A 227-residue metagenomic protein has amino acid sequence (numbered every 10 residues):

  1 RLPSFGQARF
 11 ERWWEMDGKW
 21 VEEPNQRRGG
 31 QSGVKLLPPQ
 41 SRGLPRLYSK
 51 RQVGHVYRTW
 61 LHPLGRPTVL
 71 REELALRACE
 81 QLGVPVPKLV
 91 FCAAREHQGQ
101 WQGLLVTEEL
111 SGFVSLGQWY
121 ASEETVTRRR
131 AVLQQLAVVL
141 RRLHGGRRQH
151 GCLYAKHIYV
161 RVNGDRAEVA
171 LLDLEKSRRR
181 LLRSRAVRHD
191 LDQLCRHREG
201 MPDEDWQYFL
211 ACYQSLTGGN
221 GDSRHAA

Functional and structural regions predicted by a protein language model:
S4-F5, A94, S115, H144-G145 (+3 more regions): Soluble, non-transmembrane catalytic domains of enzymes that act on hydrophobic metabolites at membranes
A8-V114, V138-R141, G145-G146: Conserved ATP-binding subdomain of kinase catalytic cores across diverse folds
F91-A94, A155, V160: Hydrophobic/anchoring residues in structured secondary elements
S115-T125: AlphaC helix of the protein kinase catalytic domain
R148-A155: Catalytic-loop of the protein kinase fold
H157-L171: Conserved protein kinase catalytic/activation segment
A167-A227: C-lobe/activation-segment region of protein kinase-like
